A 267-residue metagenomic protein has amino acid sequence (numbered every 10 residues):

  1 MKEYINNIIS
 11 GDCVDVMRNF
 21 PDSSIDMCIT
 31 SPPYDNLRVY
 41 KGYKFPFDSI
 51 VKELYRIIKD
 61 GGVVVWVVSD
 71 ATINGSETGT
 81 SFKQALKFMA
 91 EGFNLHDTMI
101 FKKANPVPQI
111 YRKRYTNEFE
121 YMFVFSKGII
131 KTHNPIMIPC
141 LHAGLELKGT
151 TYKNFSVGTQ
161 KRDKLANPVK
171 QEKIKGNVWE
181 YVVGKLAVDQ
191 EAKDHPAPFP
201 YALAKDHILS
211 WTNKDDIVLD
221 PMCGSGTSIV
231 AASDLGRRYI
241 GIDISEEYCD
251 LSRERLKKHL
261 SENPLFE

Functional and structural regions predicted by a protein language model:
M1-L251, K257-H259: Core catalytic lobe of class I
L265-E267: Acidic, low-complexity intrinsically disordered tails
